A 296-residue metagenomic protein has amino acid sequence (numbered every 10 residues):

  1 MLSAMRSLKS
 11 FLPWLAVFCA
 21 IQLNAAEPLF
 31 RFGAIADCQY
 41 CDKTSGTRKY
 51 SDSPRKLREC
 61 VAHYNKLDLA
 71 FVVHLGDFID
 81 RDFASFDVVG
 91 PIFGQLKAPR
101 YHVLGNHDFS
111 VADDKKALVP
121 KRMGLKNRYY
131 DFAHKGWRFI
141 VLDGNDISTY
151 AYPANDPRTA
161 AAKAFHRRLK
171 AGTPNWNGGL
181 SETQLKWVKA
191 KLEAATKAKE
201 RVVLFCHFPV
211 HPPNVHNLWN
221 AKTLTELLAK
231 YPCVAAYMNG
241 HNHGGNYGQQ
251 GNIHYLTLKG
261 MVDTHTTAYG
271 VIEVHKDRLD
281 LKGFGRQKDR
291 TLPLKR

Functional and structural regions predicted by a protein language model:
L2-P13: Bacterial N-terminal signal peptides that target proteins for export
L12-Q22: Bacterial N-terminal signal peptides
N24-D87, T183: N-terminal active-site segment of His-dependent metallophosphoesterases
A34-A36, V72-D77, R100-N106, V203-C206 (+2 more regions): Active-site neighborhood of phospho(di)ester-bond hydrolases with catalytic His/Asp-centered motifs
C41-S45, V111, P212-P213: A short acidic, helix-capping loop that chelates divalent metal ions and anchors anionic groups
L69, K199-E200: Short, high-confidence coil segments that cap the C-terminus of an alpha-helix and link into the following beta-strand
A84-A198, T223-C233, G248-K282, P293-K295: Extended active-site neighborhood of metal-dependent phosphoesterases/phosphodiesterases
I147-S148, F208-P212, G244: Short, catalytically relevant binding-site loops at active-site mouths
